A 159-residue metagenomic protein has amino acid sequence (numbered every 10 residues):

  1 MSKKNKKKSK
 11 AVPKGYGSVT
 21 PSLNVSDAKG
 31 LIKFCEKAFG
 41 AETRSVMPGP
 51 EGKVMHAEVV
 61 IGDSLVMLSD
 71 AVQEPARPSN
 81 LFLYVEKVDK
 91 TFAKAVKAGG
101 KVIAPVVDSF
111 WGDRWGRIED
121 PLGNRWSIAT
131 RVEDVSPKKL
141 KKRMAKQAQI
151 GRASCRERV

Functional and structural regions predicted by a protein language model:
S2-K14, M67-L68, F92-R156: Vicinal oxygen chelate
K7-K8, R44, F82-E86, V102: General secondary-structure propensity
P13-G15, S22-L65: Core segments of cupin and vicinal oxygen chelate
S18-S26, H56-V60, A71-K97, R114-E119: Vicinal oxygen chelate
P48-E51, A71-Q73, V107-D108: Short polar/acidic secondary-structure junctions
K53, P75, V132-V135: Flexible, glycine-rich phosphate/dinucleotide-binding loops and adjacent beta-alpha linkers at cofactor/substrate
